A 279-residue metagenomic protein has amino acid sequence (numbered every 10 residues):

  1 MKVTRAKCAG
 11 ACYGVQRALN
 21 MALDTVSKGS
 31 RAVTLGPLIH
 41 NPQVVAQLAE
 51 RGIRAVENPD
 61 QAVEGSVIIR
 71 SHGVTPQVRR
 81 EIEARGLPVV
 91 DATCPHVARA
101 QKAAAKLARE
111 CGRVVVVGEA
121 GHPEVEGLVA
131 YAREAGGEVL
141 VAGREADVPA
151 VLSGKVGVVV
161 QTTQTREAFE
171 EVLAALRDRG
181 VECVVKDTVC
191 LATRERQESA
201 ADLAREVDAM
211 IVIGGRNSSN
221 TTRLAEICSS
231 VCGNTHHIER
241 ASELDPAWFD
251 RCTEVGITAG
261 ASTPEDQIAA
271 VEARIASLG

Functional and structural regions predicted by a protein language model:
M1-G279: The feature marks the mature, well-folded catalytic cores of soluble enzymes
